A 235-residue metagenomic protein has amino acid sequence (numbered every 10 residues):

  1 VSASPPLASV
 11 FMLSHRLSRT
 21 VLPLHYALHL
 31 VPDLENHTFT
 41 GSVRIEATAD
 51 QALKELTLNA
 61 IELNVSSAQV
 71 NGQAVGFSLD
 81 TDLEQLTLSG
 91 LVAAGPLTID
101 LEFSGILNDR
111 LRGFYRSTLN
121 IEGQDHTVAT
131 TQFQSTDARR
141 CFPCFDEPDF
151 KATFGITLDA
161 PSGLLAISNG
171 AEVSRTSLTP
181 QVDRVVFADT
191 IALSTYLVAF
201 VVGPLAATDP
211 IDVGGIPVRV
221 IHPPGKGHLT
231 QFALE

Functional and structural regions predicted by a protein language model:
V1-T40, E122-V128, P148: N-terminal, polar/Ser/Thr-rich
M12-L13, H25-P32, L83-L88, A138-P143 (+1 more regions): Short structured motifs
H37-A49: Short beta-strand elements of extracellular/lumenal beta-sandwich folds
G41, Q134-T136, C144-E235: Hydrophobic helix-coil surface modules that form long, contiguous segments used for peptide/substrate interaction
I45-A47, F103, L158: Hydrophobic beta-strand positions in extracellular immunoglobulin-like domains
A52-L53, G95: Glycine-centered tight-turn motifs at strand-turn-strand junctions
K54-L63: Aromatic-lined ligand-binding clefts that engage carbohydrates, nucleic acids, or primary amines
E62-I121, D146, P180-Q181, V186: A surface-exposed beta-strand-loop module
